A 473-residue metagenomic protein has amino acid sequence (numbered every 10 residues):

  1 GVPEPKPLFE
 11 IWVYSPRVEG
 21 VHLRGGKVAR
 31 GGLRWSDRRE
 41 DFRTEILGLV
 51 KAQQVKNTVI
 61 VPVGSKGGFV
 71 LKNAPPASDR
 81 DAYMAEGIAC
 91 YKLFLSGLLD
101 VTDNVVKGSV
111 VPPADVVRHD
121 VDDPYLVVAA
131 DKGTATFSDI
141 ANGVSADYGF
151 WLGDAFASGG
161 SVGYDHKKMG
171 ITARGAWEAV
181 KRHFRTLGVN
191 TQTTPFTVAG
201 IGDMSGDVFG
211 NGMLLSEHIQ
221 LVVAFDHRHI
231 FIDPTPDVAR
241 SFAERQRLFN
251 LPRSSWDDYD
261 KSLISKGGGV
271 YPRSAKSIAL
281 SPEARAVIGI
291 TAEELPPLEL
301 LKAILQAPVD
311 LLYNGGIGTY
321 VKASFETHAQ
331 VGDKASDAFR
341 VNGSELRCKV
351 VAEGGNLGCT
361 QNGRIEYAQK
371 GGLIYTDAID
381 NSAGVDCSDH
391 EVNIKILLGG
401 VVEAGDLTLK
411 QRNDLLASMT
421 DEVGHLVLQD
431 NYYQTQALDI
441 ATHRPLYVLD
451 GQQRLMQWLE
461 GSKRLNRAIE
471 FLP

Functional and structural regions predicted by a protein language model:
G1-A129, S138-A141, D154-S161: Extended, well-ordered protein cores
A77-S78, G87-I88, L99-V121, T134-P473: Non-transmembrane, aqueous-exposed alpha-helical and coiled segments at domain scale
